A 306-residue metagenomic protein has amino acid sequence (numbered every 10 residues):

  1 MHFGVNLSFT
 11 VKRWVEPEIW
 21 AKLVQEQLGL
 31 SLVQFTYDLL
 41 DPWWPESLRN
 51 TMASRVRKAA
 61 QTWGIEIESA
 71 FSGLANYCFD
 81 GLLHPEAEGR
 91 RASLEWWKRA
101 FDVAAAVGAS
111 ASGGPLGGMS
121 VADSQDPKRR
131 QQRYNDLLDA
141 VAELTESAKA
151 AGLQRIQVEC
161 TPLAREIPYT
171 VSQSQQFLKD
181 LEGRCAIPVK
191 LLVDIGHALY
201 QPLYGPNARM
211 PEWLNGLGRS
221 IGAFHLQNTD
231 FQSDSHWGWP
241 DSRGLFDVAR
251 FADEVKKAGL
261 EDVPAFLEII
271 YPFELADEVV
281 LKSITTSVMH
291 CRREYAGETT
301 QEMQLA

Functional and structural regions predicted by a protein language model:
M1-L7, V11-G29, S54, G108 (+2 more regions): Histidine-acidic metal/acid-base catalytic patches
F3, E66-E68, P85: Mobile, glycine- and charge-enriched loop segments and immediately flanking short secondary-structure elements within
F9-V11, Y37-L39, G73-N76, L116-S120 (+4 more regions): Active-site-proximal loop/turn and secondary-structure-junction residues that shape catalytic pockets, frequently
S31-P42: A short beta-strand-loop structural module common to alpha/beta enzyme folds
Q34-F35, I67-S72, A109-L116, L153-E159 (+1 more regions): Short beta-strand segments at enzyme active-site cores
D41-N50, L74-L94, G118-Q132, S235-P240 (+1 more regions): Surface-exposed, active-site-proximal loop segments in enzymatic domains
W44-G64: Aromatic-lined substrate-binding rim segments of carbohydrate-active enzymes
T62, D80-K190: Active-site acidic/histidine proton-transfer and metal-coordination neighborhood in alpha/beta enzyme cores
